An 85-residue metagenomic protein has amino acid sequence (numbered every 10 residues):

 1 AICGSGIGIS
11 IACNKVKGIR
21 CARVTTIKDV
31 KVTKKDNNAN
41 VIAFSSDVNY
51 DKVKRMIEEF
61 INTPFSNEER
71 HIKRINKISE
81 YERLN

Functional and structural regions predicted by a protein language model:
A1-R23: Helix-adjacent hinge/juxtasegments
I27-N85: C-terminal binding/interaction regions
